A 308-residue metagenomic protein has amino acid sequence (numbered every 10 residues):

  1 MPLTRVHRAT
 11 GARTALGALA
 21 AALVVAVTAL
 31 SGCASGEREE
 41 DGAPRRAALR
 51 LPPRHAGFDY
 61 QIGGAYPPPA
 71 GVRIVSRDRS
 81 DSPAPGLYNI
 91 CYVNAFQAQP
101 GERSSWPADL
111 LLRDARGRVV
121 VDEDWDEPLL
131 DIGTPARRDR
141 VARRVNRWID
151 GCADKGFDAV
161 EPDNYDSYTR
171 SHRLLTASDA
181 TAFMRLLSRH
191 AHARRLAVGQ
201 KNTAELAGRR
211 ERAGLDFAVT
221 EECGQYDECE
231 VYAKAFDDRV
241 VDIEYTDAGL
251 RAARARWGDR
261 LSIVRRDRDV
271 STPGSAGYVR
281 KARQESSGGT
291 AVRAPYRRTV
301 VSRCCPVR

Functional and structural regions predicted by a protein language model:
M1-E37: Secretory targeting and sorting signals
P2, E37-R308: Glycan-processing catalytic domains of CAZymes
